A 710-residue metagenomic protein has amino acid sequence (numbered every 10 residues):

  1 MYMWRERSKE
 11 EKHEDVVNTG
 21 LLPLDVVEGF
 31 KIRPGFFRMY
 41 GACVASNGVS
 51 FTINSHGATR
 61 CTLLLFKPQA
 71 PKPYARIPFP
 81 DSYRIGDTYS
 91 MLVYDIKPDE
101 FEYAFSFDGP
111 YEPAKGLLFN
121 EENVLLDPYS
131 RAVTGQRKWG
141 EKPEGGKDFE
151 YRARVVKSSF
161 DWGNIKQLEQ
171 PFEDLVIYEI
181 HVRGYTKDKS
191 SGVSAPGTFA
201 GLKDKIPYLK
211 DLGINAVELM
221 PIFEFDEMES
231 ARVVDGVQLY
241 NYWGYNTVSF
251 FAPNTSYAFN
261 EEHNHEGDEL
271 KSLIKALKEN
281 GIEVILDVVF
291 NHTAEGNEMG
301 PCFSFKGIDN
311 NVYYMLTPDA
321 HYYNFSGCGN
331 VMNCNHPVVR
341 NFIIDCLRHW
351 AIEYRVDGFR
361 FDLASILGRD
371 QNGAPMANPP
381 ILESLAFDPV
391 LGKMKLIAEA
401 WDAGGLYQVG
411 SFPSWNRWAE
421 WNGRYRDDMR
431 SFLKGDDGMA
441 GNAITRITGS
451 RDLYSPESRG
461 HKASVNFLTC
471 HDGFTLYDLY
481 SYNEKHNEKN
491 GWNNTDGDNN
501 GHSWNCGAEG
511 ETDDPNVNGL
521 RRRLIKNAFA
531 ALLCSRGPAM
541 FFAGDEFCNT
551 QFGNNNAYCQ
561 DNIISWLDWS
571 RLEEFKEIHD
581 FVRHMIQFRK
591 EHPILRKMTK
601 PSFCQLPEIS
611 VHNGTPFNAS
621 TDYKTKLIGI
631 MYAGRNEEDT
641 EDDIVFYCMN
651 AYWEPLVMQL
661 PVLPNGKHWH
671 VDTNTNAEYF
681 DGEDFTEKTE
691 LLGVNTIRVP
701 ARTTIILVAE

Functional and structural regions predicted by a protein language model:
Y2-Y178, R183, D204, L209 (+5 more regions): Carbohydrate-interacting/catalytic domains
T59, N215-V217, D357, P538-A539: Short acidic/polar active-site loop segments enriched in Thr and Asp
Y103, F107-N164, E227-T247, A252 (+3 more regions): Core domains of carbohydrate- and sulfate-ester-processing enzymes
S130-T134, R355, G368-N372, A377-A543 (+6 more regions): Conserved alpha/beta catalytic core and glycan-binding cleft of carbohydrate-active enzymes
V176-Y178, V217, V284-L286, F359 (+2 more regions): Hydrophobic faces of well-ordered beta-strands that scaffold small-molecule active sites in alpha/beta enzyme cores
H181-A200, D204-V356, L363-V390, L406 (+1 more regions): Substrate-binding/active-site clefts of carbohydrate-active enzymes
K189-K203, Y482-N487, F680-G693: Short, polar loop/linker segments at the starts of domains and inter-domain junctions
G201-D204, V217-E218, H265-S272, V284 (+12 more regions): Generic recognition of stable, solvent-exposed alpha-helical segments in well-folded globular domains
